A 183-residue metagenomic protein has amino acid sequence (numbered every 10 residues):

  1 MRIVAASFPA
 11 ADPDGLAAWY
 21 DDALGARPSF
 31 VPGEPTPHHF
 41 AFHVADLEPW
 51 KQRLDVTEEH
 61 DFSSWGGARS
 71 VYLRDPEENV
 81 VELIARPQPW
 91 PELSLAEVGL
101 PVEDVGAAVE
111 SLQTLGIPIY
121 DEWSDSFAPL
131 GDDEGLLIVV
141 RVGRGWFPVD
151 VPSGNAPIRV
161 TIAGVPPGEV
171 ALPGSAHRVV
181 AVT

Functional and structural regions predicted by a protein language model:
M1-P35, W50: Basic, Lys/Arg-rich alpha-helical nucleic-acid-recognition elements, primarily the DNA-binding modules of transcription
I3-A5, P35-H39, L93-E97: Short, solvent-exposed beta-strand edge segments and adjacent coil->beta transition regions
S7, A26-P28, A85, Y120-S124: Conserved catalytic-core motifs of GNAT/GCN5-like acyltransferases
A11-P13, F40-V80, L100-L136, R141-T183: Vicinal oxygen chelate
Y20, A85, L112: Short, flexible helix/strand-to-coil boundary loops that buttress conserved ligand/catalytic motifs in alpha/beta
F30, S64, L83-P89: Short beta->alpha transition motifs characteristic of CBS
G33-E34, P87-P89, V142-W146: A short, sequence-level motif marking secondary-structure junctions
R86-E103, T114: Solvent-exposed, charged amphipathic helical/linker segments at domain boundaries
